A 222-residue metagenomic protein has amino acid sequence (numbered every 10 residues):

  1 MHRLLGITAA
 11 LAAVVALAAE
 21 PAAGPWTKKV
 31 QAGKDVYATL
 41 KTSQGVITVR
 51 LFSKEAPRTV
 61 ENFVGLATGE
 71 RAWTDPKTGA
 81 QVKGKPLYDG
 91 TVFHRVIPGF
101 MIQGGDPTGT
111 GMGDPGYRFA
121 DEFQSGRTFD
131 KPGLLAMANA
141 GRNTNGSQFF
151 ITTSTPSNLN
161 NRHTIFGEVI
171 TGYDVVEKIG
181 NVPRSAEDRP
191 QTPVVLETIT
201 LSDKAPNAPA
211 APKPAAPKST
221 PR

Functional and structural regions predicted by a protein language model:
L4-T8, A16-R222: Cyclophilin-like peptidyl-prolyl cis-trans isomerases
L11: Structured alpha-helical
